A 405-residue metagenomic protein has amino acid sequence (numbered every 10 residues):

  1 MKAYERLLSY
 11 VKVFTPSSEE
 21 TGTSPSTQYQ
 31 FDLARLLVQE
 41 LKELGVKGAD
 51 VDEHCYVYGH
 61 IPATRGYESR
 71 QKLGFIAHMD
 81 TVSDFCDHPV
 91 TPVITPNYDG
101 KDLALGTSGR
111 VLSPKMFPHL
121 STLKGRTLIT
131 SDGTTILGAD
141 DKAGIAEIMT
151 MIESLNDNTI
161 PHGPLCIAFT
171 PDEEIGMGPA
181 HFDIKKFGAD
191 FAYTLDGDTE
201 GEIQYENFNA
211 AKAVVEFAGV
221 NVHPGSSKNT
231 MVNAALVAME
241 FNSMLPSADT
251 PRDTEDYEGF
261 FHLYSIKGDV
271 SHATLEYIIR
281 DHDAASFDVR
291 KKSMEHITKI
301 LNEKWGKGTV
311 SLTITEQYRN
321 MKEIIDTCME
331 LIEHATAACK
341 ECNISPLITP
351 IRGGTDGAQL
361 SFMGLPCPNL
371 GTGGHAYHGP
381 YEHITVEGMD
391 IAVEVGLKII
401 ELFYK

Functional and structural regions predicted by a protein language model:
K2-Q28, I129-T130, Y318, H378-G379: N-terminal capping segment at the start of a domain
G22-R70, G74-I76, D80, T91: A non-catalytic alpha/beta surface segment that caps or lines the substrate-entry region of metallo-dependent hydrolase
Q28, T135-A146, K228-L236, H383-D390: Short, conserved micro-motifs enriched in small and acidic residues
Y67-P161, F169: Active-site metal-coordination/substrate-binding segment of hydrolases, especially metallo-dependent peptidases
L112, R126-A139, P171-E295, K299 (+2 more regions): Midchain, well-structured core segments that form catalytic/ion-binding scaffolds
E153-C166, S247-T254, K405: Phosphate-handling active-site elements
A235-K405: Metal-dependent amide/peptide-bond hydrolase catalytic core, centered on the "pita-bread" metallohydrolase fold
